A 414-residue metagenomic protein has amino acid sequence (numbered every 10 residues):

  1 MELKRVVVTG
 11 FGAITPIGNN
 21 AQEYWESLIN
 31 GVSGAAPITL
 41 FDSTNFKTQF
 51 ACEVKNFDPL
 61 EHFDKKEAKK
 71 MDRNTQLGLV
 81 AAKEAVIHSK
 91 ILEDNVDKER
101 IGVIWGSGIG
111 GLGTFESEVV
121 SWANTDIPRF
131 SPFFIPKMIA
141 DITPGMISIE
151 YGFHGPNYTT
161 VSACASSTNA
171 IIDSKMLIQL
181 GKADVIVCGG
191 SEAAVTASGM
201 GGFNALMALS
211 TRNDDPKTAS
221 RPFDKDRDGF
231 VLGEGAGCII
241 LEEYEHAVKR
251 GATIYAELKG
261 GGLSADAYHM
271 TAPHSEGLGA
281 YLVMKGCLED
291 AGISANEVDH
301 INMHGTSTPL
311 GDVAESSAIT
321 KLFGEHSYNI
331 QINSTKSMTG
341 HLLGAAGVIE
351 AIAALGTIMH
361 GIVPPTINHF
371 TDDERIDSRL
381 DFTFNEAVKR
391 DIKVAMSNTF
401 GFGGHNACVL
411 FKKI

Functional and structural regions predicted by a protein language model:
M1-E67, S89, E245-Y255, I352-I367 (+1 more regions): ACP-dependent fatty acid/polyketide chain-elongation machinery
M1-V8, N95-K98, A291-E297, Y328 (+1 more regions): Flexible, low-complexity linker/loop segments at domain and module junctions
R5-T9, A36, D214-A291, H300: Condensing-enzyme catalytic core mediating Claisen C-C bond formation in acyl metabolism
V8, Y24-W25, I29-S162, S191-G202 (+1 more regions): Conserved beta-ketoacyl condensing-enzyme motif
G78-I91, P144, S148-Y151, P156-E192 (+4 more regions): Active-site-proximal alpha-helical scaffold in enzymes
A85-D97, A247-I254, M284-H300, L322-H326: Phosphate/pyrophosphate-binding loops at sites that engage ATP/ADP/AMP, CoA/4′-phosphopantetheine, polyphosphate
N124-S131, I172, M176, E192-K249 (+2 more regions): Glycine-/small-residue-rich "gating" segment that lines the acyl/pantetheine channel and substrate pocket
K182-D228, G261-S275, G305-D312, N329-L380: Acyl-CoA/ACP chain-elongation machinery
